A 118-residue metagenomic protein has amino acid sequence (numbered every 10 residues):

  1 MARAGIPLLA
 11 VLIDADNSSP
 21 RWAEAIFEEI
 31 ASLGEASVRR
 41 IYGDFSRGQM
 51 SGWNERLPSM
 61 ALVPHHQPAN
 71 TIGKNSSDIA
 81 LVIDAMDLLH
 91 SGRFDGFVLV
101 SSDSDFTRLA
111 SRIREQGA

Functional and structural regions predicted by a protein language model:
M1-H90, S111-E115: Domain-level signal for Mg2+-assisted phosphodiester chemistry and nucleotide/NA-binding surfaces in nucleic-acid
Y42, D95-S102, L109: Acidic beta-strand-to-loop metal/phosphate-binding motif
